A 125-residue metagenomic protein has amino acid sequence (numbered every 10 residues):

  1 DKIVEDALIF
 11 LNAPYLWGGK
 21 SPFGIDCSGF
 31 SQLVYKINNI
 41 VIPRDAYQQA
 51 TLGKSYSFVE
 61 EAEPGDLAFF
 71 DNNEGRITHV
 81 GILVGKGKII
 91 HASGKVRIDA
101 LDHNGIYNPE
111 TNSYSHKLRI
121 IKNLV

Functional and structural regions predicted by a protein language model:
D1, Y56, V84-V125: Aromatic- and glycine-rich peptidoglycan recognition patches
D1-Y15: Surface-exposed beta-loop interaction hotspot
Y15-P64: Catalytic cysteine-centered active-site loop
P22, Q49, G75, V96 (+1 more regions): Residue-level detector of flexible, active-site-proximal loop/helix-junction positions within diverse enzyme catalytic
F70-N73: Short, surface-exposed secondary-structure boundary micro-motifs
G75-T78, N104-G105: Glycine-rich active-site loops that engage anionic ligands at enzyme catalytic sites
H79-L83: Short beta-strand-centered aromatic/proline hotspots
